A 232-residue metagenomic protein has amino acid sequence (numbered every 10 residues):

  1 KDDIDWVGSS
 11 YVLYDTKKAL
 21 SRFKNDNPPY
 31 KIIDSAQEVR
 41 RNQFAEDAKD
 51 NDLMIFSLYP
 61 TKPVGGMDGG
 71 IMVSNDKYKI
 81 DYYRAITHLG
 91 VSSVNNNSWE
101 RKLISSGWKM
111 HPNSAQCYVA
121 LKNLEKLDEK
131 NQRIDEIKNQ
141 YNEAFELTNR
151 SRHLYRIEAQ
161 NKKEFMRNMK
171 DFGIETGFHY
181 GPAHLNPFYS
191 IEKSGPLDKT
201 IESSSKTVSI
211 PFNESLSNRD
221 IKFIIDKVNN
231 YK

Functional and structural regions predicted by a protein language model:
K1-S35, V39: PLP-dependent aminotransferase-like
K31-I33, M54, T176, I210: Hydrophobic faces of well-ordered beta-strands that scaffold small-molecule active sites in alpha/beta enzyme cores
Q37, G90-W99, E164-P196, E202-V208: Conserved PLP cofactor-binding pocket of PLP-dependent enzymes
V39-F44, D50-L154, E158: Active-site region of PLP-dependent enzymes
R40-R41, K62-G66, I80, F165-M166 (+2 more regions): Short catalytic/ligand-binding loop motif for oxyanion handling, primarily in non-cytosolic enzymes, centered on
Y83, F165-G173, I224-N229: Short amphipathic alpha-helices in soluble, non-transmembrane regions that often serve as interface/regulatory elements
I191-K232: PLP-dependent enzyme catalytic core of the Aspartate aminotransferase-like
